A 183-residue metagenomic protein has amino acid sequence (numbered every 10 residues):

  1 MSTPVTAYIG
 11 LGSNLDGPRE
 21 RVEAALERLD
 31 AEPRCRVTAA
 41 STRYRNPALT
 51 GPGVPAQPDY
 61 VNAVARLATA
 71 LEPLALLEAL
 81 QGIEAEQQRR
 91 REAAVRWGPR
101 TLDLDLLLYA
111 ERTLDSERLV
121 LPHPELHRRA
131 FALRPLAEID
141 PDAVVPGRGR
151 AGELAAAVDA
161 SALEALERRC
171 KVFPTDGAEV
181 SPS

Functional and structural regions predicted by a protein language model:
M1-S2, A94: A short acidic-Thr-Gly-centered motif at the start of a beta-strand
P4-A7, A31, P58, G177-A178: Membrane-anchoring alpha-helices and their flanking helix-loop junctions
P4-E23, R34-C35: Extended accessory regions or peripheral subdomains of proteins
G12, R66-A70, Y109: Solvent-exposed residues in well-ordered beta-strands and their adjoining turns, especially edge/terminal strands
N14, A40, P135: Residue-level signal for inorganic ion chemistry
P18, A25, L76-A79: Hydrophobic side chains in well-ordered alpha-helices
A24, L29-E72: Short, surface-exposed acidic-centric catalytic microdomains
L49-Y60, L71-S183: Flexible, gly/pro- and Lys/Arg-enriched active-site loops
